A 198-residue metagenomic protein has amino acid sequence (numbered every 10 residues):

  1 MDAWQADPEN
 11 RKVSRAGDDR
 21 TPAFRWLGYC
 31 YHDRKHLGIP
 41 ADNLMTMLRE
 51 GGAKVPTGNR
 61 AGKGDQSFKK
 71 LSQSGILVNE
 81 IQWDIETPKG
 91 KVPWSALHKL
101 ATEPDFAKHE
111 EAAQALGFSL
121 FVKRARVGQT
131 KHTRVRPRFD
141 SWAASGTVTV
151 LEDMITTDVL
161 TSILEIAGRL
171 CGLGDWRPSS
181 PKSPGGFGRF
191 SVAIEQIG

Functional and structural regions predicted by a protein language model:
M1-G198: RNA-interacting cores
